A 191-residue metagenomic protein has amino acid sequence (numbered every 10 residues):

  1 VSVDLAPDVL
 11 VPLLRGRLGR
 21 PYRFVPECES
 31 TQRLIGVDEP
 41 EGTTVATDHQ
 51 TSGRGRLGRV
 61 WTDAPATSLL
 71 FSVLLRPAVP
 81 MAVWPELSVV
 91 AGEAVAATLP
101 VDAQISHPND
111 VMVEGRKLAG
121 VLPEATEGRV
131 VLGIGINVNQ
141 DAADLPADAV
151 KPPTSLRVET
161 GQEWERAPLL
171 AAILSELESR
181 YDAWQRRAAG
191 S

Functional and structural regions predicted by a protein language model:
V1-A97, W164, D182: N-terminal lobe of the biotin/lipoate ligase/transferase fold
S2, M81-A103, V113-S191: Long, positively charged amphipathic alpha-helical accessory segments at protein N-termini or as interdomain linkers
